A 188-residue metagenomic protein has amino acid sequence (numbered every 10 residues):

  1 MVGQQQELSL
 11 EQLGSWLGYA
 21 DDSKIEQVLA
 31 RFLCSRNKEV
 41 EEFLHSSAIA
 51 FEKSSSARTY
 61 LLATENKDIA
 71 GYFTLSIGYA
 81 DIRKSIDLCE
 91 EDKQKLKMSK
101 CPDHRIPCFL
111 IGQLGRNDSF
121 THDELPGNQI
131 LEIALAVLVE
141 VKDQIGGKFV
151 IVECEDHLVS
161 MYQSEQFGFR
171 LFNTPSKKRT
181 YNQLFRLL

Functional and structural regions predicted by a protein language model:
M1-H122, Q129, I133-I151, V159-L188: Non-catalytic substrate-recognition and accessory regions of acyl/acetyltransferase enzymes
